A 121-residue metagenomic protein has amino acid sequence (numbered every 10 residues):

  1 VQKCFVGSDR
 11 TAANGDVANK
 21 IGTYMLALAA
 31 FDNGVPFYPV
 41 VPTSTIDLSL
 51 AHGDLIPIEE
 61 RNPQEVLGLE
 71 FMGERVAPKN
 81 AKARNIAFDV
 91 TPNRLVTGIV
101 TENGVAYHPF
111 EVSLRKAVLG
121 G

Functional and structural regions predicted by a protein language model:
V1-G121: Conserved phosphate- and dinucleotide-binding cores of soluble alpha/beta proteins, encompassing both enzyme active
